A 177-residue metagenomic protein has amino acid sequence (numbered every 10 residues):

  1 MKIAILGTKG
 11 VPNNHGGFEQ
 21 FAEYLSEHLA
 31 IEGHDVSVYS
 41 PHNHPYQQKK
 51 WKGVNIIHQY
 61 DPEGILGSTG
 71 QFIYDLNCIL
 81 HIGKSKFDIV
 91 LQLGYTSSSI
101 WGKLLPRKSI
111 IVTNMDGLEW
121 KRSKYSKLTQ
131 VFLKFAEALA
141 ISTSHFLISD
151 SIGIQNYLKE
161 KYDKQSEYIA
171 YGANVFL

Functional and structural regions predicted by a protein language model:
T8-N14, E27-L66, G153-K159: N-terminal strand-loop element at the rim of the active site of nucleotide-sugar-dependent glycosyltransferases
G17-H28, Y74, F132, D150: Conserved alpha-helical elements of sugar-nucleotide-dependent glycosyltransferases
F18-F21, Y39-P41, L91-Y95, T143 (+2 more regions): Replace "coordinates the UDP/GDP/TDP-sugar" with "coordinates nucleotide-activated sugar donors
K52-L80, S123-T129: A short, charged, and often flexible helix/loop element on the N-terminal side of the glycosyltransferase catalytic
L66, F87, S98-S99, V112-T129 (+2 more regions): A short, histidine- and acid-enriched strand-loop-helix "catalytic/donor-clamping" loop that lines the nucleotide-sugar
G70-G83, F87-D116: An aromatic- and histidine-rich active-site surface loop
L80-G83, T129-L147: Membrane-proximal helix-turn-helix segments that form the acceptor-binding/catalytic region of lipid-linked
I154-V175: Helix-loop-beta element that forms the nucleotide-linked donor phosphate-binding surface in glycosyltransferases
